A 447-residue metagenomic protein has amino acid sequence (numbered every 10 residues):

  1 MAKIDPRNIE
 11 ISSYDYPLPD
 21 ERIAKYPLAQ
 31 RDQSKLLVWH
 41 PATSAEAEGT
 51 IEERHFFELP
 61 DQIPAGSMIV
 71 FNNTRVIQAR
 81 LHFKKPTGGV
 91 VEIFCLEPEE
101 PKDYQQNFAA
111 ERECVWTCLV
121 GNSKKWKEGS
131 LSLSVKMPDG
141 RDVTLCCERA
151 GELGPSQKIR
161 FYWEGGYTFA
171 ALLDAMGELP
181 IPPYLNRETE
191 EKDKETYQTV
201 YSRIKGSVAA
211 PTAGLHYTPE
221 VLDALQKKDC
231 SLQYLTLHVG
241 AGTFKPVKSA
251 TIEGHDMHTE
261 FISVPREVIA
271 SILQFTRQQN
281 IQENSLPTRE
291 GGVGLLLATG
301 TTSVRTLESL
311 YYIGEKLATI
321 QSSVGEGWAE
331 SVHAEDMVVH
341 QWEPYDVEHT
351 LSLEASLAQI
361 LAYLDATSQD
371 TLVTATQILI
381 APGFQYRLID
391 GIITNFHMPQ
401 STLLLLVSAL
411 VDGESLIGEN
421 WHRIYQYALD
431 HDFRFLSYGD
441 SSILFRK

Functional and structural regions predicted by a protein language model:
A2-N284, G292-K447: Surface-exposed, charge/polar-rich loops and edge strands
